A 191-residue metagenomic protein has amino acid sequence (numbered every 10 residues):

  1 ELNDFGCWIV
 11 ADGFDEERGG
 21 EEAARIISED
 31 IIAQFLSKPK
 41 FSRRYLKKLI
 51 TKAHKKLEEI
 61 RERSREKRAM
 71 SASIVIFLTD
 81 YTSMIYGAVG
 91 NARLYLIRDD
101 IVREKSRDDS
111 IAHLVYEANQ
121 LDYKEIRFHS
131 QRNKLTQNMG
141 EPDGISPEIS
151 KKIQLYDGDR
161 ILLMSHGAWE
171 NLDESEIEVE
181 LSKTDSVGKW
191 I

Functional and structural regions predicted by a protein language model:
E1-I191: PP2C/PPM-type serine/threonine phosphatase catalytic domain
